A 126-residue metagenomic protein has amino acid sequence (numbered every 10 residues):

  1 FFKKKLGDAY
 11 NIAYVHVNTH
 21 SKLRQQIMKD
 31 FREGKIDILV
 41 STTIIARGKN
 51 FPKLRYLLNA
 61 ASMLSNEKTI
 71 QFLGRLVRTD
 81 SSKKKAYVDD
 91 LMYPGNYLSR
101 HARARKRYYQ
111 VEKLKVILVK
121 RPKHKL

Functional and structural regions predicted by a protein language model:
F1-K3, G7-A46, K68: Conserved helicase ATPase core of P-loop NTP-dependent helicases/translocases
F2-L6, M28-K29, K53-Y56, Q71-G74 (+1 more regions): Short, glycine/charged-enriched secondary-structure capping and boundary segments
V17, S62, L91-Y93: Cofactor-binding loop segments of dinucleotide-utilizing enzymes, especially the Rossmann-like FAD- and NAD(P)+-binding
G48-F51, S65-I70, G95-H101: Switch/connector loops and helix/strand junctions flanking conserved nucleotide-binding motifs in nucleotide-processing
Y56, L64-V88, R105-K106: Conserved SF2 helicase motif VI
D80-L126: C-terminal helicase lobe
